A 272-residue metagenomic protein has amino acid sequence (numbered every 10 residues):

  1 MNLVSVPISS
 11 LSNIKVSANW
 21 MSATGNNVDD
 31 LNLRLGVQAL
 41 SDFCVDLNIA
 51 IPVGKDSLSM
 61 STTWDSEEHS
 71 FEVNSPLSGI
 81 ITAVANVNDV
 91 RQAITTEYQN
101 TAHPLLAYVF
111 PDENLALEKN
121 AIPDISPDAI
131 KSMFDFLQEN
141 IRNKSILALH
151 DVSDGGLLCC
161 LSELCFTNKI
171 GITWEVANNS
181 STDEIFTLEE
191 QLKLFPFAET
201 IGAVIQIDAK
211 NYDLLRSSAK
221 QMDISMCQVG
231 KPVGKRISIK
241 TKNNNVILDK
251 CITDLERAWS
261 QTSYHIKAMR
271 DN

Functional and structural regions predicted by a protein language model:
M1-D124, P196: Glycine-rich phosphate/pyrophosphate-binding loop regions near the starts of catalytic domains
K15-S17, D135-E139, E189-K193: Short amphipathic alpha-helical segments, especially helix-boundary/capping motifs
D29-G79, R142-N272: Glycine-/charge-enriched secondary-structure boundary and capping motifs
T82-N88, I125-F134, V176-L188: A general structural motif
Y108-D112, K119-L149: A glycine- and small/hydrophobic-rich beta-loop-beta segment that serves as a flexible "lid/hinge" or phosphate-binding
